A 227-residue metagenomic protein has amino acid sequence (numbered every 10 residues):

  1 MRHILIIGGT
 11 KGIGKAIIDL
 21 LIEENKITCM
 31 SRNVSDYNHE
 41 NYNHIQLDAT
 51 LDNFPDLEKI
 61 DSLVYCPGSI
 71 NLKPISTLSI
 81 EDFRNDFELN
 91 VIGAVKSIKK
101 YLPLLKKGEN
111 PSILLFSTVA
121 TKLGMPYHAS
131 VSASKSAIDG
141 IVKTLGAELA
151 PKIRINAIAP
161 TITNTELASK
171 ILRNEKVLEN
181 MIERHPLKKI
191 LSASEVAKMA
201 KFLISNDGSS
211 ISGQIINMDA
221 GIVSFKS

Functional and structural regions predicted by a protein language model:
T10, G14, I18-D19: N-terminal Rossmann NAD(P)H-binding glycine-rich loop of SDR-like oxidoreductase domains
P74-I75, D82-F87, L178-M181: Substrate-binding pocket helix/loop in short-chain dehydrogenase/reductase
L78, G124-S132, T144: Active-site loop-to-helix junction immediately N-terminal to the catalytic Tyr of the SDR YXXXK motif in Rossmann-fold
I98, S134: Active-site helix of classical SDR
P103, G146-P151, S209: Alpha-helical segment proximal to the catalytic Tyr-Lys
T118: Residue(s) in the substrate-gating loop at a strand-loop-helix junction that position the organic substrate next
K201, S212-S227: Short C-terminal tail/terminal secondary-structure segment of NAD(P)H-dependent dehydrogenase/reductase domains
